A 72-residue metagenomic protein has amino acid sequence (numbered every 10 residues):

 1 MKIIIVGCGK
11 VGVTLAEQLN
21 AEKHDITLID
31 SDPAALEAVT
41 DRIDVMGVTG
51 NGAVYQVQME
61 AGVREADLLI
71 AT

Functional and structural regions predicted by a protein language model:
M1-T72: Cytosolic regulatory regions of ion transport systems
